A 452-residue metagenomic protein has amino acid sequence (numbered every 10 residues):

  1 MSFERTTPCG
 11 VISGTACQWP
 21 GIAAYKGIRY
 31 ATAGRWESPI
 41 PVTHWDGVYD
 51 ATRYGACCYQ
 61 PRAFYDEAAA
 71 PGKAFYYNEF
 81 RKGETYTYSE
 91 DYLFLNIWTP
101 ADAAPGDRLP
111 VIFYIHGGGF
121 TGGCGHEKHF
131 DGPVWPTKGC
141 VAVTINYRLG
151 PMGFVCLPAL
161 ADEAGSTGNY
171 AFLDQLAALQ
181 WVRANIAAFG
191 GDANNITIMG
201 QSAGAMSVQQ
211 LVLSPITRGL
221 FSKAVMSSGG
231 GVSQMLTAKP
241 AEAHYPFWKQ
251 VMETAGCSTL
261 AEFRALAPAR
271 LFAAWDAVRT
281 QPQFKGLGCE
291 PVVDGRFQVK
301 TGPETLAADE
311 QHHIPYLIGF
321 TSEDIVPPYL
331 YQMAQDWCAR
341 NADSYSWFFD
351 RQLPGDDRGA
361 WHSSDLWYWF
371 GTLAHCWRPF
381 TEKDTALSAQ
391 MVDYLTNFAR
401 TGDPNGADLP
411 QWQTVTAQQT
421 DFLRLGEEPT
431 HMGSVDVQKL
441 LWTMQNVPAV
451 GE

Functional and structural regions predicted by a protein language model:
M1-N169, A193, F380-M391, R400-Q411 (+2 more regions): Non-catalytic accessory segments of hydrolases
Y77-T254, T305-P327, W337-A342: Serine-hydrolase-like catalytic core of hydrolytic proteins
W135, L213-T217, D357-W361, T414-V415: Short glycine-biased active-site loop of nucleotidyltransferases that positions the nucleotide triphosphate and helps
R148-P151, S202-A203, W347-D356, P410-T416: Short, solvent-exposed turn/loop segments enriched in Gly/Ser/Thr/Pro and often Arg
N194-I196, S258-E262, L266, S346 (+1 more regions): Surface-exposed patches in mature extracellular/periplasmic domains of secreted proteins
K223, G230-A238, T254, S258-T385 (+3 more regions): Substrate-gating cap/lid region and adjacent catalytic-acid/histidine neighborhood within extracellular/lumenal
C338, D356-A360, E382-T385, H431-E452: C-terminal lobe and pocket-closing loops of periplasmic/extracytoplasmic Venus-flytrap solute-binding proteins
Q413-L440: C-terminal domain-tail junction helix/linker
